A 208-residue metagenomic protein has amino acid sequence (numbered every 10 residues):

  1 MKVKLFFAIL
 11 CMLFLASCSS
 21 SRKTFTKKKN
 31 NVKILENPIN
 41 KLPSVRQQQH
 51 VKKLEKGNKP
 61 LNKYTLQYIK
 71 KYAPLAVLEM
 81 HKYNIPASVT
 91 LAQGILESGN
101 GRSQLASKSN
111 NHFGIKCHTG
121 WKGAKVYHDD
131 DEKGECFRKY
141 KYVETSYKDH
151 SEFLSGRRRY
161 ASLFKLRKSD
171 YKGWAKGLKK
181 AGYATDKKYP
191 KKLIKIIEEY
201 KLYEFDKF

Functional and structural regions predicted by a protein language model:
K2-A8, S19-L91, I95-L96, N100-F208: Catalytic cores of secreted/periplasmic lytic hydrolases that degrade extracellular macromolecules
F14-S17: C-terminal motif of bacterial Sec signal peptides marking the signal peptidase cleavage site
